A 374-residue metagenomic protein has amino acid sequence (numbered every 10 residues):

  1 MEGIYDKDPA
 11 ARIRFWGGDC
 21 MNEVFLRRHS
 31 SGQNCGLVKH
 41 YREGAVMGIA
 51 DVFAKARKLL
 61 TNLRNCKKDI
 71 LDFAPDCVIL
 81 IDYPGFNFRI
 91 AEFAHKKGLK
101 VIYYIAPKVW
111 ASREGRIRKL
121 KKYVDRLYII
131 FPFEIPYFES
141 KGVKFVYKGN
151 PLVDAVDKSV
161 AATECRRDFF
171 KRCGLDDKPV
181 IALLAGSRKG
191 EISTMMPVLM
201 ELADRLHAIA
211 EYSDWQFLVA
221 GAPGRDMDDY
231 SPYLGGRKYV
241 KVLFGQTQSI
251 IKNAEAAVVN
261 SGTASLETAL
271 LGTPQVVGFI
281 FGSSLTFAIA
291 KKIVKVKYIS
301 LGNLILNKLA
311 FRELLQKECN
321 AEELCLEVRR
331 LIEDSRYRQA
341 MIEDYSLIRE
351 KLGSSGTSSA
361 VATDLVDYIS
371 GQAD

Functional and structural regions predicted by a protein language model:
M1-D374: Nucleotide-activated sugar donor-binding and catalytic core shared by glycosyltransferases and related lipid-linked
